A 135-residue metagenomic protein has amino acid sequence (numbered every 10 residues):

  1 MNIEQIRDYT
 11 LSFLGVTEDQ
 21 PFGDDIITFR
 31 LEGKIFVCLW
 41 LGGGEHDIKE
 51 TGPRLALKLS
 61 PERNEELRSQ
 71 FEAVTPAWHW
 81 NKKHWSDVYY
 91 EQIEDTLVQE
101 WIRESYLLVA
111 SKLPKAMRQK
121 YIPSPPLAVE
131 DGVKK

Functional and structural regions predicted by a protein language model:
M1-K135: Charge-dense, helix-prone N-terminal extensions
